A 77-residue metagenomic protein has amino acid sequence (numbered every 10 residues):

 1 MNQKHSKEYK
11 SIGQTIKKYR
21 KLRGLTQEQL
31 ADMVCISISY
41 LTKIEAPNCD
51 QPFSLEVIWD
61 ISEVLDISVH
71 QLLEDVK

Functional and structural regions predicted by a protein language model:
M1-L22: A short, Lys/Arg-rich alpha-helix, primarily the initiator
I16, L30-A31, L41-I44, L72: Conserved hydrophobic/aromatic packing and binding residues within compact polymer-binding modules
K17, E28, W59: Residues within the helices of the helix-turn-helix
K21, D32, E63: Alpha-helical residues within the helix-turn-helix
T26, S37-Y40, S54, S68: Short coil turns linking two alpha-helices in DNA-binding domains
C35-Q51: Recognition helix of helix-turn-helix/homeodomain-like DNA-binding domains that insert into the DNA major groove
N48-E63: Short, basic-rich loop-to-helix N-cap that marks the start of a DNA-contacting helix
D66-K77: Short C-terminal boundary/hinge segments that cap the last helix of small helical domains
